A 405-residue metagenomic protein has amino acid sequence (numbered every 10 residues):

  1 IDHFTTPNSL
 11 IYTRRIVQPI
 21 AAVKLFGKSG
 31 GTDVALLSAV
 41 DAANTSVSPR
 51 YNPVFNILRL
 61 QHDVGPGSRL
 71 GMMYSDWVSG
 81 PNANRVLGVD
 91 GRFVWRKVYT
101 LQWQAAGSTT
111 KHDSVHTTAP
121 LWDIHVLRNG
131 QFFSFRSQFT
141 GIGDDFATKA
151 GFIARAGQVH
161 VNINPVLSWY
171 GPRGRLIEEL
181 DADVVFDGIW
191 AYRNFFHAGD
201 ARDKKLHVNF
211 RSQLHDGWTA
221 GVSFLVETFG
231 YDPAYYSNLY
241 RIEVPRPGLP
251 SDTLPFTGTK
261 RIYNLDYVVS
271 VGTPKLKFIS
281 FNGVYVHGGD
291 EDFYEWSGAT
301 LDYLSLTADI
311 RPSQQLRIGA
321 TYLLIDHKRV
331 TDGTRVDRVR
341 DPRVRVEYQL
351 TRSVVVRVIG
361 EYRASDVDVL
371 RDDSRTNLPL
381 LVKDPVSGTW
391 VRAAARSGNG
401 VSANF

Functional and structural regions predicted by a protein language model:
I1-G27, D33-S38: Residues that cap or anchor secondary-structure elements
T5, G27, G31-L36, G67-M72 (+1 more regions): Transmembrane beta-strand segments of Gram-negative outer membrane beta-barrel proteins
Q18, A106-F405: Exposed, low-structure sequence patches enriched in small/polar residues
A22-Q61, A220-V222: Carboxylate/His-rich catalytic cores and anion/metal-binding grooves
L25, L36, L60, G88-G91 (+4 more regions): Conserved structural-core and active-site-/substrate-pathway-adjacent residues in large, well-folded domains of enzymes
G27-S29, L36-V40, M72-Y74, W103-A105 (+3 more regions): Glycine-rich, histidine-containing beta strand-loop boundary motifs that form or position
G27-T32, Q61-S68, P172-I177, T273-P274 (+1 more regions): Glycine-rich phosphate/diphosphate-binding loops that line cofactor/substrate pockets in enzymes
A43, V47, N52-R59, G65-I124 (+1 more regions): Beta-propeller domains
